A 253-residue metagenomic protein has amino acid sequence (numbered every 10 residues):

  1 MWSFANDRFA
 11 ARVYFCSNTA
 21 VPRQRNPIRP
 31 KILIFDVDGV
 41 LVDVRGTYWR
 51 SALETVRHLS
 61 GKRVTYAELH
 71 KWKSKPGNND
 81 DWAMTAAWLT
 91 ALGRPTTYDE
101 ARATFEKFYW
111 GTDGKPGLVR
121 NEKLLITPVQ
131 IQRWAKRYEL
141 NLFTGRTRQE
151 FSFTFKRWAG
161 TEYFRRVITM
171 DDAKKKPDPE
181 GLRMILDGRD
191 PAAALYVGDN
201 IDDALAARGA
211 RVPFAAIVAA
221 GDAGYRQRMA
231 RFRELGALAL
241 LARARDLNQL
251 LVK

Functional and structural regions predicted by a protein language model:
W2-F35, A87, T96-E100, V252: Non-catalytic pre-domain segments flanking phosphatase-related domains
I28-V37, L41-T127, Q149: N-terminal helical cap/lid subdomain that shapes the substrate entry/recognition surface in HAD-like hydrolases
L41, L140, Y196-V197: Conserved SAM-binding loop
L59, P128-N141, G145-K175, E180-R189: Substrate-recognition/cap helix-loop segment adjacent to the acidic, metal-dependent catalytic center of Asp-based
E139, A193, P213: Residues at the starts of beta-strands that form the adenosine-phosphate
Y196-L238: Acidic, Mg2+-coordinating phosphoryl-transfer loop and its flanking beta/alpha structural elements, shared across
A239-R243: Short acidic-hydrophobic, aromatic-tinged amphipathic segments that line or gate anion-handling sites
L247-K253: Short amphipathic alpha-helix with an adjacent loop that forms part of the alpha/beta core around
